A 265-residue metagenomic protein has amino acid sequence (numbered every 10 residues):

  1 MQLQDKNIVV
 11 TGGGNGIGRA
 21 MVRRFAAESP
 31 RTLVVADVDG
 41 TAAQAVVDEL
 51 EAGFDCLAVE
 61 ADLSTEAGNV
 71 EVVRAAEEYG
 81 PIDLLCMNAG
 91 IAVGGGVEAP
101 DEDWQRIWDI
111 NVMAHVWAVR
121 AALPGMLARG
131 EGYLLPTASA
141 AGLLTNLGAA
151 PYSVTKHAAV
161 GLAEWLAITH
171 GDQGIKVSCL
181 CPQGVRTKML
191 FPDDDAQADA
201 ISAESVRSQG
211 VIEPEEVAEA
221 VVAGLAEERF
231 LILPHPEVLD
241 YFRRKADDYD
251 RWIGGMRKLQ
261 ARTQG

Functional and structural regions predicted by a protein language model:
G14-N15: Conserved glycine-rich cofactor-binding loop
P30-A45: Conserved glycine-rich Rossmann-like NAD(P)H-binding loop of the short-chain dehydrogenase/reductase
G40-T41, E60-E71, D101: The beta1-alpha1 cofactor-binding region of Rossmann-like NAD(H)/NADP(H)-dependent oxidoreductases
I91-Q105, G148-P151: Conserved mid-core segment of classical short-chain dehydrogenase/reductases
V119, T155: Active-site helix of classical SDR
S139: Residue(s) in the substrate-gating loop at a strand-loop-helix junction that position the organic substrate next
I168-P236: SDR active-site lid
